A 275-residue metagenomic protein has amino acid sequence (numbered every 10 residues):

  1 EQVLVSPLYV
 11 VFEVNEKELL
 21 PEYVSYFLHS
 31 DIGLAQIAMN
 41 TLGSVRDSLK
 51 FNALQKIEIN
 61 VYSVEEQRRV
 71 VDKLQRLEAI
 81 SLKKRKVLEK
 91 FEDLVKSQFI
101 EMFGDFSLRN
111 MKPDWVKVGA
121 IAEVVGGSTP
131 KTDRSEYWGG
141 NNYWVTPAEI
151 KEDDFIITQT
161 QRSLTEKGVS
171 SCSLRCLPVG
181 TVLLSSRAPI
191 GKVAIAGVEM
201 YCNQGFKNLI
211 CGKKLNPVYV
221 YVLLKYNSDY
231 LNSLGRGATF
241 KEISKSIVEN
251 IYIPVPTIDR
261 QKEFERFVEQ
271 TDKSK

Functional and structural regions predicted by a protein language model:
E1-H29, T146-P147, R162-K225, G235 (+1 more regions): A short beta-sheet element
Q2-V10, L19-L20, L42-E65, S186-P189 (+2 more regions): A short glycine-rich beta-alpha junction/loop motif
E16-L19, I32, V64-E65, E78 (+2 more regions): A generic structural signal for alpha-helix starts
H29-L34, A38, L224, S228 (+1 more regions): Short amphipathic alpha-helical signal-transduction/dimerization elements
K56-Q75, A79, R85-S128, N250 (+2 more regions): Non-catalytic DNA-recognition/assembly elements of restriction-modification systems
M111-D153, G168-C172: Low-complexity, Lys/Gly-biased intrinsically disordered segments
K151-S163: Short, basic/aromatic beta-hairpin or loop at an interaction surface
